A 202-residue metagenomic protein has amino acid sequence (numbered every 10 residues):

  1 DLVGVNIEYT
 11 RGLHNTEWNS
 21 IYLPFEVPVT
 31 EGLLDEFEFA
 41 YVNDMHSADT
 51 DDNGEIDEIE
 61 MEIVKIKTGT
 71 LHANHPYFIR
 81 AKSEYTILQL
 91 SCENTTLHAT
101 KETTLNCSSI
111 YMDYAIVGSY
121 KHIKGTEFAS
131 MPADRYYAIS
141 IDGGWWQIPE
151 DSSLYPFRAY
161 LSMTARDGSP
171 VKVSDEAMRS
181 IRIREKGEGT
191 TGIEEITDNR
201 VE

Functional and structural regions predicted by a protein language model:
D1-D35, V64-R135, I139-G144, P149-I196: A short, polar beta-strand/turn micro-motif
F37-Y41, D57, Y77: Contiguous mid-protein beta-loop-alpha structural module that forms a pocket-lining wall or clamp of enzyme active
D49: Acidic, divalent-cation-chelating loop motifs in proteins
N53: Acidic carboxylate motifs that coordinate Ca2+ or other divalent cations, activating on Asp/Glu
